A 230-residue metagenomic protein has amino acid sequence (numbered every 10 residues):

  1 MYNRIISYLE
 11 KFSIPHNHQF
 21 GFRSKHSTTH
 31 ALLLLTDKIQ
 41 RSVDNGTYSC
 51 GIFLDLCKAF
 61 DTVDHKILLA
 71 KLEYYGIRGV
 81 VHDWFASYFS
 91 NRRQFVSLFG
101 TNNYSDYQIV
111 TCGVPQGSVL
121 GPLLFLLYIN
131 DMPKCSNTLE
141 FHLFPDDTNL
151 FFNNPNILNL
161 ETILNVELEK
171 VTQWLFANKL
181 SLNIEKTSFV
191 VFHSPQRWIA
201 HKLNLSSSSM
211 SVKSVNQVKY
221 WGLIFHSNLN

Functional and structural regions predicted by a protein language model:
M1-P115: Conserved pre-catalytic core of RNA-dependent polymerases
R4-N17, P122-F152: Active-site palm subdomain of RNA-directed nucleic acid polymerases
Q19, S49-A59, F85, G113-G121 (+5 more regions): Catalytic palm active-site di-aspartate
A31, L35, L124-Y128, L164-E167: Hydrophobic alpha-helical membrane-association signature
Q40, R93, P133, E169-F176: Structural signal for well-ordered, non-membrane alpha-helices
A59-Y75, N149-F176: Catalytic palm subdomain of template-directed nucleic-acid polymerases, centered on the conserved carboxylate motif
N102, V166, S181-N216: Short, conserved micro-motifs composed of acidic
